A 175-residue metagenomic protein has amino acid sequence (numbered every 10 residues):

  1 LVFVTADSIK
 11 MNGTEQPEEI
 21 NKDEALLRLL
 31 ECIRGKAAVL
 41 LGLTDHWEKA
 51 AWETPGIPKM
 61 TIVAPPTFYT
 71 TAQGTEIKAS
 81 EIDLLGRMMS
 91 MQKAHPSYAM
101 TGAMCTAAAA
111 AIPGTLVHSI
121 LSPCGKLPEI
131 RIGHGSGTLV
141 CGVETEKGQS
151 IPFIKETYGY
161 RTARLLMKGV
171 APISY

Functional and structural regions predicted by a protein language model:
L1-Y175: Active-site proximal loop and beta-alpha junction motif in alpha/beta enzyme cores
